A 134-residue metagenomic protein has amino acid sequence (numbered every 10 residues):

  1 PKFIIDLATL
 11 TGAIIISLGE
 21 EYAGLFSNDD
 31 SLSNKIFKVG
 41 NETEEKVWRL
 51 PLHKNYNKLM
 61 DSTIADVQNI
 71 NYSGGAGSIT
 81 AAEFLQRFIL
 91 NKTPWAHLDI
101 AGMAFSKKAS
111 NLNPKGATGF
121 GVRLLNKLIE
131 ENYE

Functional and structural regions predicted by a protein language model:
P1-E134: A generic structural signal for tightly packed, nonpolar segments enriched in small/aliphatic residues
